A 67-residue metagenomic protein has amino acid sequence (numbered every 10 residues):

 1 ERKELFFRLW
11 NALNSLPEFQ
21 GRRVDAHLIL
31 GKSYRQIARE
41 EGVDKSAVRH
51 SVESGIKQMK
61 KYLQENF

Functional and structural regions predicted by a protein language model:
E1-R22: Amphipathic alpha-helical segment used for protein-protein interaction
N14, L28-I29, K60: Short, locally clustered residues in the helix-turn-helix/winged-helix DNA-binding domain
R23-H27: A short pre-motif secondary-structure segment
R35, R39-E65: DNA-recognition helix of helix-turn-helix
